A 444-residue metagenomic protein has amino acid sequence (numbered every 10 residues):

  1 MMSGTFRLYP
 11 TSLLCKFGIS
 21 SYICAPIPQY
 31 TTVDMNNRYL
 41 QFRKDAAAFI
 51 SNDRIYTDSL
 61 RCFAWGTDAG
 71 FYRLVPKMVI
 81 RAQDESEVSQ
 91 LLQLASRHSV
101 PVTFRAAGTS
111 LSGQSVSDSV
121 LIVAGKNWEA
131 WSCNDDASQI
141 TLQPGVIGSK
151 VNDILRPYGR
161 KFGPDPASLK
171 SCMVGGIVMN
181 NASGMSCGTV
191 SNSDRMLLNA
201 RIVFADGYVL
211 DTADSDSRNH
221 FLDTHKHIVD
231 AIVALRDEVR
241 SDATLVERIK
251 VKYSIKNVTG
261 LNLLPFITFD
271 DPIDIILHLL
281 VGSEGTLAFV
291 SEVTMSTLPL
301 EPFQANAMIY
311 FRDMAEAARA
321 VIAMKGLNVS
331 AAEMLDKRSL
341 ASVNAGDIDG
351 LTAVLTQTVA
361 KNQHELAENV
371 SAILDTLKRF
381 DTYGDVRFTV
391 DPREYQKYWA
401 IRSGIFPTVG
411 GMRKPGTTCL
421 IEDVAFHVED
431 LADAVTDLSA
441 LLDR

Functional and structural regions predicted by a protein language model:
M2-S3, V79: Position-driven detector of the extreme protein N-terminus
S3-S12, S21: Short, often N-terminal, low-complexity regions that either remain intrinsically disordered or form a short helix
Y30-R97, A107-S138, A167, T286-Q304 (+2 more regions): N-terminal flexible segment immediately upstream of the FAD-binding catalytic core in FAD-dependent oxidoreductases
A46, G70-V102, V120-P166, A182-A234 (+2 more regions): N-terminal glycine-rich flavin-associated loop
S59, W65, P265-I273, L277-R444: C-terminal substrate-recognition/cap domain of FAD-linked oxidoreductases
A69, S215-I273, G410: Phosphate/pyrophosphate- and phosphate-bearing ligand-binding catalytic cores of soluble enzymes
G70-F71, L111-S112, V116, L155-N199 (+4 more regions): A gly/ser-rich beta-alpha-beta helix-loop segment of oxidoreductase catalytic cores
